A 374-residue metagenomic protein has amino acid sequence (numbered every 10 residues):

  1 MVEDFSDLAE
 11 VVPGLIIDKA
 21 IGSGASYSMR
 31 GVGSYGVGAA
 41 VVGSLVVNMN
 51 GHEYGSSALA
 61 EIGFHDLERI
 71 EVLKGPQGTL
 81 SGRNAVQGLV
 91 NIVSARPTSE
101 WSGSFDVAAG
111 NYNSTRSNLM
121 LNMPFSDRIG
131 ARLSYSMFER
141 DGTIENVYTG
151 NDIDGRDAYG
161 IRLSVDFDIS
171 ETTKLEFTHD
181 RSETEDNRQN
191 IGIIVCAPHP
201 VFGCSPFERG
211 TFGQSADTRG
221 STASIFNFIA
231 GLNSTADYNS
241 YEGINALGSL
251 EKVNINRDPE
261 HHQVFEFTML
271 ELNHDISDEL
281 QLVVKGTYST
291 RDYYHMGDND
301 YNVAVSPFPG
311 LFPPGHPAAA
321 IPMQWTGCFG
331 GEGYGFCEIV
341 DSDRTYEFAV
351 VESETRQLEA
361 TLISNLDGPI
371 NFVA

Functional and structural regions predicted by a protein language model:
I17-A20, S26-P76: Periplasmic plug
G24, S44, M49, Q87 (+6 more regions): Transmembrane beta-barrel architecture of outer-membrane proteins
S34, G110-Y112, F138-G142, S182-R188 (+3 more regions): Structural signature of outer-membrane beta-barrel domains
V42-S44, S56, H65-K74, T79-I161 (+2 more regions): Outer-membrane beta-barrel translocator/receptor signature
M49-G51, K74, M123, V165-D168 (+2 more regions): Residue-level signature of outer-membrane beta-barrel architecture
G103-F105, A131-L133, L175-F177, L282-V284 (+1 more regions): Transmembrane beta-strands of outer-membrane beta-barrel proteins
F138, Y148-D168, T172-F267, P307-Y346: Acidic/polar loop-and-plug regions of large Gram-negative outer-membrane beta-barrel proteins
V264-D292, S342-A374: Face-selective signature of the C-terminal outer-membrane beta-barrel domain
